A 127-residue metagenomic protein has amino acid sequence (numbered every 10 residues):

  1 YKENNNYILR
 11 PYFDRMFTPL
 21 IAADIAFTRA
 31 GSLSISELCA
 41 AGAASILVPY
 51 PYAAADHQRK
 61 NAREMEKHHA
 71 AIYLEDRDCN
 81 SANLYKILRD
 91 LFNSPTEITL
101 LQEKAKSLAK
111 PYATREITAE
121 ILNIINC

Functional and structural regions predicted by a protein language model:
Y1-C127: Nucleotide-activated sugar donor-binding and catalytic core shared by glycosyltransferases and related lipid-linked
